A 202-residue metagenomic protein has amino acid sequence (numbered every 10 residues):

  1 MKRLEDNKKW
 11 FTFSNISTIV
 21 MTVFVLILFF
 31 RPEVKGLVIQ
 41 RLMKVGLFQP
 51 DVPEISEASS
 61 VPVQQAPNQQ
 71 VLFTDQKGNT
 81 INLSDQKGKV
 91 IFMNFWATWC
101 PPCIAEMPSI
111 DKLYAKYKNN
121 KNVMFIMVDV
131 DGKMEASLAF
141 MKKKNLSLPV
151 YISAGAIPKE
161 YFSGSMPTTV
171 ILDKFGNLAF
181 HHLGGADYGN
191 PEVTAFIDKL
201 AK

Functional and structural regions predicted by a protein language model:
M1-F11: N-terminal Lys/Arg-rich, disordered targeting/topogenic segments
N15-R31: Hydrophobic membrane-insertion alpha-helices, especially the h-region of bacterial N-terminal signal peptides
E33-Q70, A139: N-proximal helix/coil linker or "cap" segments that precede and/or mark the start of modular domains
Q65, Q70-I91, Y117: A short beta-strand-turn-helix
K87, F95-K112: Conserved redox-active cysteine motifs that mediate thiol-disulfide chemistry, especially di-cysteine Cys-X(1-2)-Cys
K89-I91, F95-W99, S165, F175: Short pre-active-site segment immediately N-terminal to redox-active cysteine/selenocysteine motifs in thiol-based
A105-K144, I152-E160: Structural microenvironment flanking redox-active thiols in thiol-disulfide oxidoreductases
A139-L146, I152-K199: Thiol/disulfide oxidoreductase modules built on the thioredoxin-like
